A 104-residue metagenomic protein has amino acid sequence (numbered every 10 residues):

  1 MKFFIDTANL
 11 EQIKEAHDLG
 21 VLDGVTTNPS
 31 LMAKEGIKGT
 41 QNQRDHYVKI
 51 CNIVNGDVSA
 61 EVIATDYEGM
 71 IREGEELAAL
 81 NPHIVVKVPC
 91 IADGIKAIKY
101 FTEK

Functional and structural regions predicted by a protein language model:
F4-I5, N9-I13, L19-V21, T27-K104: Active-site beta->alpha loop and helix N-cap motifs at the rims of alpha/beta catalytic domains
